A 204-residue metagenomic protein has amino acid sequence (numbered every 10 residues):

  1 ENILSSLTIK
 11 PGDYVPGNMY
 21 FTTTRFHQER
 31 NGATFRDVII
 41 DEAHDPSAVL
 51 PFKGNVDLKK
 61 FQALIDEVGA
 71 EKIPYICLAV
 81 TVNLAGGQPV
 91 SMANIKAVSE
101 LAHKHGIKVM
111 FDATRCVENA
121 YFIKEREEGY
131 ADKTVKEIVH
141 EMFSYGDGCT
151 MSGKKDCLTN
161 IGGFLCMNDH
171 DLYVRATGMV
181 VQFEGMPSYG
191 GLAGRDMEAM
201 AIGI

Functional and structural regions predicted by a protein language model:
E1-I204: Conserved PLP-enzyme active-site core in the AAT-like
